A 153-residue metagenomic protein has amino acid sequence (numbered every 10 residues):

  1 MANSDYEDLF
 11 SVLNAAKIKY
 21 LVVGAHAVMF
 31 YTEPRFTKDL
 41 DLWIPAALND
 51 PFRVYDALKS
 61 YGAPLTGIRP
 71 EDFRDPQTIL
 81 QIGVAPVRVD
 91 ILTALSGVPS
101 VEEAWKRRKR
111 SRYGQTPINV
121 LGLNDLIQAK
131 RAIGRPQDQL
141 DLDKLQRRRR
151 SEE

Functional and structural regions predicted by a protein language model:
M1-E153: Compositionally biased terminal segments of proteins
